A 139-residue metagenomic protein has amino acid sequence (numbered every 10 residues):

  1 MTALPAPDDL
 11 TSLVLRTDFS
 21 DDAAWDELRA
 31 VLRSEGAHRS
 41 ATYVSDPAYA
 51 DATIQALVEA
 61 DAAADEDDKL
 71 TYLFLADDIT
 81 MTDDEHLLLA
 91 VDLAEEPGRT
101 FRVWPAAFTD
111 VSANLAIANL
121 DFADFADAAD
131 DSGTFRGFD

Functional and structural regions predicted by a protein language model:
T2-A123, F138-D139: Short helix/strand-capping turn motifs
D131-D139: Short linear, low-complexity motifs centered on an aromatic residue
